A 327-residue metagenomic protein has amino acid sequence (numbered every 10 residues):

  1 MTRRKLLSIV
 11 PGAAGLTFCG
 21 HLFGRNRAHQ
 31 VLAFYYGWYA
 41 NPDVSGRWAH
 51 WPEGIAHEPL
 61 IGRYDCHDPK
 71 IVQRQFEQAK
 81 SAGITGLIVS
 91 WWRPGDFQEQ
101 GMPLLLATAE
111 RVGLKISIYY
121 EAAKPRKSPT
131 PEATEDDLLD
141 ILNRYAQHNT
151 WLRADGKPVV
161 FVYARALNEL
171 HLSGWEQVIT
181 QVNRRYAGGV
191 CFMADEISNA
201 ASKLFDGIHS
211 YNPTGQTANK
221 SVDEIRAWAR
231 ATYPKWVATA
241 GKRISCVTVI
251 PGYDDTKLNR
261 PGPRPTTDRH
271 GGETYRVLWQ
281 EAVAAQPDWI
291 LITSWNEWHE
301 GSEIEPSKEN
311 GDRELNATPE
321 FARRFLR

Functional and structural regions predicted by a protein language model:
K5-G24: N-terminal export signals
R25-R327: Glycan-processing catalytic domains of CAZymes
